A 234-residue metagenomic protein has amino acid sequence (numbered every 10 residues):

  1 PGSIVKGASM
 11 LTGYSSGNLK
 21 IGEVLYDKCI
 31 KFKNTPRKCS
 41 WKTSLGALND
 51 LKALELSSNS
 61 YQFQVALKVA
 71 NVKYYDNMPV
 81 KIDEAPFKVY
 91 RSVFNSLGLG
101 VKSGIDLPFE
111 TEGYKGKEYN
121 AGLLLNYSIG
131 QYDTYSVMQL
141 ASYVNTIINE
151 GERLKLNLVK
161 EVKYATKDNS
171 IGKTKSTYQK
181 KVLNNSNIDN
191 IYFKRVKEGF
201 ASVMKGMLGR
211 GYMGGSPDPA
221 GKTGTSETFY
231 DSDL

Functional and structural regions predicted by a protein language model:
P1-S3, A8-L234: Beta-lactam-recognizing serine transpeptidase/beta-lactamase-like catalytic domain environment
